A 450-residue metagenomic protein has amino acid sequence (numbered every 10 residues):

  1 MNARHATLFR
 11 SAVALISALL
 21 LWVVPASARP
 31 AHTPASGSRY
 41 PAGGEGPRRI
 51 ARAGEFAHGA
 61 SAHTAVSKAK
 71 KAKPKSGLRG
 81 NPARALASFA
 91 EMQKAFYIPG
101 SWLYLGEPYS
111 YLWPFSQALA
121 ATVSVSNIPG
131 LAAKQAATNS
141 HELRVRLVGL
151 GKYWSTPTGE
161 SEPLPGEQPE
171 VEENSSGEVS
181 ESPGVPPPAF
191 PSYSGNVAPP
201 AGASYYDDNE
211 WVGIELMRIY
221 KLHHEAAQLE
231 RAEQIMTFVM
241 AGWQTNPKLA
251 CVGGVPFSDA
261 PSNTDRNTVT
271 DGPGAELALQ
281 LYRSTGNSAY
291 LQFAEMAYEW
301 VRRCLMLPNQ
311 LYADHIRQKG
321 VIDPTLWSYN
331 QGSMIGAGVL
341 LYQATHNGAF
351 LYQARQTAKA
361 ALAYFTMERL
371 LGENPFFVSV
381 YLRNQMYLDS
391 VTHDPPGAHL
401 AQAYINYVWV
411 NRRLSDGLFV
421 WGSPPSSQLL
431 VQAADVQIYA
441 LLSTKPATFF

Functional and structural regions predicted by a protein language model:
N2-V13: Bacterial N-terminal signal peptides that target proteins for export
S11-W22: Bacterial N-terminal signal peptides
V23-A57: Signal peptide processing junction and immediate N-terminal pro/mature segment of secreted/exported proteins
P74-D207, R266, A349-Q356, A360-F450: CBM-like carbohydrate-recognition segments
A203-I219, H223, Q228-I235, V239 (+1 more regions): Mobile, glycine-rich extracellular loop/lid and propeptide segments that shape or gate substrate/ligand access
Q234-D265: Asp-box/WD-like beta-propeller blade repeats and closely related beta-sheet repeat scaffolds
T268-Y282, A289-G338: Active-site cradle of extracellular carbohydrate-active enzymes
W327-T345, F350-Y364: Oxyanion-binding "anion nests"
